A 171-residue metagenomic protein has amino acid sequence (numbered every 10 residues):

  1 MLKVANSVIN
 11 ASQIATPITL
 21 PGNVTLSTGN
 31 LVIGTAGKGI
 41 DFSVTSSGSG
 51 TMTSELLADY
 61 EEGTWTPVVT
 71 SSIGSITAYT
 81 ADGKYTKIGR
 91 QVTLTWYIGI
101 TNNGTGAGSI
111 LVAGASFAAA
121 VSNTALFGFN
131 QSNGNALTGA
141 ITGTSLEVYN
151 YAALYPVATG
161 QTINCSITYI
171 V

Functional and structural regions predicted by a protein language model:
M1-T66, T70-S72, T95, N102: Intrinsic low-complexity, repeat-rich intrinsically disordered segments enriched in small/flexible residues
G22, A81-G83, L137: Residue-level detector of beta-strand structural context in well-folded domains
T25, T77-Y79, N133: Residues that act as N-cap/strand-start positions at coil-to-secondary-structure junctions
L26, T35, K87, A140-T142: Generic beta-strand structural signal
T35, T45-L56, T64-I88, Y97-A120 (+1 more regions): Surface-exposed ligand/attachment interfaces on beta-rich extracellular proteins
V92: Substrate-binding and catalytic surfaces of secreted/luminal carbohydrate-active proteins
G114-N150: Extracellular attachment/recognition segments
T159-V171: Short, structured beta-strand segments at or near domain termini in extracellular proteins/domains
